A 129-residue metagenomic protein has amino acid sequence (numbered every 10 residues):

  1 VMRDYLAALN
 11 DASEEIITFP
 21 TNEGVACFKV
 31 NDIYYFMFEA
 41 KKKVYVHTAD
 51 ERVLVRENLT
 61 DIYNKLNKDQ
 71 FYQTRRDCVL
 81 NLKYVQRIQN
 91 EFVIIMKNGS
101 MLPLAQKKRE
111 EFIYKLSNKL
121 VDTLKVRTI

Functional and structural regions predicted by a protein language model:
V1-P20, E110-E111, K115-I129: Inter-domain helical "communication" segments and dimerization helices that couple sensory or membrane-embedded modules
M2-K97, M101-P103: Conserved binding/recognition cores within well-folded domains
K107: Short coil/turn segments
